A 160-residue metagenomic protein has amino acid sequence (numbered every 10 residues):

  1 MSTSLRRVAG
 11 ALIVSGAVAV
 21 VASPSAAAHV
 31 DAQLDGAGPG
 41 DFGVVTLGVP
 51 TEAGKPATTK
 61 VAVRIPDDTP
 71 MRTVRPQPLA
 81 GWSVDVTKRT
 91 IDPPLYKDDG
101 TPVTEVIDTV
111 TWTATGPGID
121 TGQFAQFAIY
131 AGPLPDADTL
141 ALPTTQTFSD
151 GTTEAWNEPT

Functional and structural regions predicted by a protein language model:
M1-A28: Secretory targeting and sorting signals
S25-V49: N-terminal edge beta-strand
H29-A37, T147-T160: Extracytoplasmic/periplasmic copper-protein system
G40-T46, A125-Q126, T139-L142: Short, solvent-exposed loop/turn segments enriched in Ser/Thr/Gly
F42-A80: Low-complexity, serine/threonine/proline/glycine-rich extracellular segments that form mucin-like
D68-D108, P159-T160: A surface/secretory-pathway sequence property marking extracellular, secreted, or lumenal proteins enriched
V110-A137: Low-complexity, intrinsically disordered segments enriched in Ser/Thr together with acidic residues
L134-G151: Serine/threonine-enriched low-complexity regions used as flexible
